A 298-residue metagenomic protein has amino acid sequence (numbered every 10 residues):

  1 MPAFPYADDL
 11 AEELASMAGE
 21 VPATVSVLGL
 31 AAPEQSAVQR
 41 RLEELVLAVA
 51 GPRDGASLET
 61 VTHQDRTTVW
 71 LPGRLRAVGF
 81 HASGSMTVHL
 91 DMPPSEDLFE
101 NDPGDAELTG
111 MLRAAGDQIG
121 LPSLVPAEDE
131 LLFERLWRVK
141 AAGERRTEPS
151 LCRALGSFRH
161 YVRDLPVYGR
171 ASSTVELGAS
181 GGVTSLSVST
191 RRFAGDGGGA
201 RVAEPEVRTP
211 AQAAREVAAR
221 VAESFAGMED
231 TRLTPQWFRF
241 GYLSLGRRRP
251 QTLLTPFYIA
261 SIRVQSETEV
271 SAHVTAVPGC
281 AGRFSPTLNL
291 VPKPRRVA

Functional and structural regions predicted by a protein language model:
M1-A141, T147-E148, C152-R153, H160-V162 (+2 more regions): Preferential activation on post-signal-peptide N-terminal prodomains/segments of secreted or lumenal proteins
P33, L245, R283-P286: Intrinsically disordered, low-complexity, compositionally biased regions/tails
H89-A276, V297-A298: Segments that shape or occlude catalytic/ligand-binding pockets
V274-A298: Mixed-charge, low-complexity segments
